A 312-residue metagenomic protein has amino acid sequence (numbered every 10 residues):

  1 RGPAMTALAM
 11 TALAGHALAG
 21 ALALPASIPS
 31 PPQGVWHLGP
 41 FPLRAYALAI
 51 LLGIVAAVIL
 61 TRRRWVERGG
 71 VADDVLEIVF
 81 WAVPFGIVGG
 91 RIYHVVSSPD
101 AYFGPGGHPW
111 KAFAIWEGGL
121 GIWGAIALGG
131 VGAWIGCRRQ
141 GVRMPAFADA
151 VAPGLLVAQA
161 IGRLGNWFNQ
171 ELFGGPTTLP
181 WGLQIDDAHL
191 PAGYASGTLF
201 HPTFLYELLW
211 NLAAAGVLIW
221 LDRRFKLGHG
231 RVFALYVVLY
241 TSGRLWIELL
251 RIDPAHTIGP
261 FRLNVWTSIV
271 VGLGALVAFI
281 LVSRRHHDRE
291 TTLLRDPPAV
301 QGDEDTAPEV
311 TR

Functional and structural regions predicted by a protein language model:
M5-R312: A feature for loop-to-transmembrane-helix boundaries and adjacent hydrophobic helices in multi-pass integral membrane
